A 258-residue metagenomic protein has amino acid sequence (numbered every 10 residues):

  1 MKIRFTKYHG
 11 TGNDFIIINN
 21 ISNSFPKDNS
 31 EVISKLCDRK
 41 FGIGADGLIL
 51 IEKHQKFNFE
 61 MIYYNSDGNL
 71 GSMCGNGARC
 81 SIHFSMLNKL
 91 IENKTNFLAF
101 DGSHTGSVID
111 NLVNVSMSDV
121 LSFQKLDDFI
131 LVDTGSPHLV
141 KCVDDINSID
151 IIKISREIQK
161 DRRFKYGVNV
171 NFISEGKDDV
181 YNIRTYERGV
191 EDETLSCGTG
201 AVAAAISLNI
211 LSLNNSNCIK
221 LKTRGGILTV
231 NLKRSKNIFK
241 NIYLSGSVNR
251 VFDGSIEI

Functional and structural regions predicted by a protein language model:
M1-D110, V140-I258: A glycine-rich beta-to-alpha transition motif near the start of alpha/beta enzyme domains, typified by
K2, S122-I130, L244: Short secondary-structure junctions
V115-D128, K153-R156: Active-site glycine-rich loop that binds ribose-phosphate moieties when present
D127-N147: Internal active-site segments that recognize and position negatively charged phosphoryl groups and nucleotide moieties
